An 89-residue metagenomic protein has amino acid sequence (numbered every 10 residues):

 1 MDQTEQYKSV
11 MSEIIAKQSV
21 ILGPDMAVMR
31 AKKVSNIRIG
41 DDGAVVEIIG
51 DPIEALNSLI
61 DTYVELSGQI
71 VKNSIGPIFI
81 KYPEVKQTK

Functional and structural regions predicted by a protein language model:
M1-K89: Long, compositionally biased intrinsically disordered regulatory segments in eukaryotic proteins
